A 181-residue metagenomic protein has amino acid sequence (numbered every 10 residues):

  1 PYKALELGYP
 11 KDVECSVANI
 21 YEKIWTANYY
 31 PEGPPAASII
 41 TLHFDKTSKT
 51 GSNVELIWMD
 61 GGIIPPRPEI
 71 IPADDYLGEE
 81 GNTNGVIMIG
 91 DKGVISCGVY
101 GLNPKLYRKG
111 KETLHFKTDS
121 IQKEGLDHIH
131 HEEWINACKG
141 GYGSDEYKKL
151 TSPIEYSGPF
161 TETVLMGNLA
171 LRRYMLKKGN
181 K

Functional and structural regions predicted by a protein language model:
P1-Y142, E146-P153, G158-K181: Glycine-rich, aromatic-lined ligand/substrate-binding cores of catalytic and carbohydrate-binding domains
